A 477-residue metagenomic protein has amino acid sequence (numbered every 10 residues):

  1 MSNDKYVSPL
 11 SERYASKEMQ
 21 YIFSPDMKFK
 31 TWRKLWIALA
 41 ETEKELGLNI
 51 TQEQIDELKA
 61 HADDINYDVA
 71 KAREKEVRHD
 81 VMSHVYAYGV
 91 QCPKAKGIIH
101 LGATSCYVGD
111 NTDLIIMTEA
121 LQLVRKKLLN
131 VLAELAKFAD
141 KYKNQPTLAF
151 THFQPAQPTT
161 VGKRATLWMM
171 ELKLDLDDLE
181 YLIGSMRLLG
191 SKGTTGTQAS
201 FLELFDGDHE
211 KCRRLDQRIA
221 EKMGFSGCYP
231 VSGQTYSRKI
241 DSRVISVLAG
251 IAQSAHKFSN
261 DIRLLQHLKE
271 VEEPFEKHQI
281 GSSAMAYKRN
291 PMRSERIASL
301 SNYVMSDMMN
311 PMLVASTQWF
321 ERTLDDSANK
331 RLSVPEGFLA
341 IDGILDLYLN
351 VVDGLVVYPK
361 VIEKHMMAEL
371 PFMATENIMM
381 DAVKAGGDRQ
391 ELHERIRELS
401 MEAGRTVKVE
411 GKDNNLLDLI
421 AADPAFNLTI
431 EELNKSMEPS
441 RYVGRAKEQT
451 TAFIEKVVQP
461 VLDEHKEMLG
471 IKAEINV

Functional and structural regions predicted by a protein language model:
S2-A199, F205-A220, G281-S282, M292-R296 (+3 more regions): A helix-coil-helix interface module used to build multimeric assemblies and to scaffold catalytic/cofactor sites
Q20-S24, V69-K71, Q279-S299, E321-E336 (+4 more regions): Short beta-alpha connecting loops at secondary-structure transitions that line or flank enzyme active sites
T118-L129, A136, G162, T166-M169 (+8 more regions): Short amphipathic alpha-helical segments with heptad-repeat character
D140-G162, E272-K288, E321-A328, D353-M373: Glycine-rich cofactor-pocket loops
K163, S242-G250, N377-A385: Short, well-ordered beta-strand elements within core beta-sheets of diverse protein domains
D175, S226, G233-S327, R331-L332: Glycine-rich anion/phosphate-binding loop at the beta-strand->alpha-helix junction
E272, R395-E402: Active/binding-pocket-proximal capping segment
Y303-R389, R395: Long, amphipathic alpha-helical stalk/connector segments used for oligomerization, subunit docking, or mechanical
